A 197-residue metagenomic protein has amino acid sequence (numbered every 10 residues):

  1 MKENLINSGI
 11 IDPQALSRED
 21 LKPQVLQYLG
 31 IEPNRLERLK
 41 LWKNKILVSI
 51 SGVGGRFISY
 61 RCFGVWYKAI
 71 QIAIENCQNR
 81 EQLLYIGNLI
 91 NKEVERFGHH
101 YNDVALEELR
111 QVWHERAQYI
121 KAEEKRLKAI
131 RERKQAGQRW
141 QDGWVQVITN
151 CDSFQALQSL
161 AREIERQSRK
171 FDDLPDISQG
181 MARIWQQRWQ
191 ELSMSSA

Functional and structural regions predicted by a protein language model:
K2-A197: Interfaces that engage single-stranded nucleic acids at replication/repair/recombination sites
